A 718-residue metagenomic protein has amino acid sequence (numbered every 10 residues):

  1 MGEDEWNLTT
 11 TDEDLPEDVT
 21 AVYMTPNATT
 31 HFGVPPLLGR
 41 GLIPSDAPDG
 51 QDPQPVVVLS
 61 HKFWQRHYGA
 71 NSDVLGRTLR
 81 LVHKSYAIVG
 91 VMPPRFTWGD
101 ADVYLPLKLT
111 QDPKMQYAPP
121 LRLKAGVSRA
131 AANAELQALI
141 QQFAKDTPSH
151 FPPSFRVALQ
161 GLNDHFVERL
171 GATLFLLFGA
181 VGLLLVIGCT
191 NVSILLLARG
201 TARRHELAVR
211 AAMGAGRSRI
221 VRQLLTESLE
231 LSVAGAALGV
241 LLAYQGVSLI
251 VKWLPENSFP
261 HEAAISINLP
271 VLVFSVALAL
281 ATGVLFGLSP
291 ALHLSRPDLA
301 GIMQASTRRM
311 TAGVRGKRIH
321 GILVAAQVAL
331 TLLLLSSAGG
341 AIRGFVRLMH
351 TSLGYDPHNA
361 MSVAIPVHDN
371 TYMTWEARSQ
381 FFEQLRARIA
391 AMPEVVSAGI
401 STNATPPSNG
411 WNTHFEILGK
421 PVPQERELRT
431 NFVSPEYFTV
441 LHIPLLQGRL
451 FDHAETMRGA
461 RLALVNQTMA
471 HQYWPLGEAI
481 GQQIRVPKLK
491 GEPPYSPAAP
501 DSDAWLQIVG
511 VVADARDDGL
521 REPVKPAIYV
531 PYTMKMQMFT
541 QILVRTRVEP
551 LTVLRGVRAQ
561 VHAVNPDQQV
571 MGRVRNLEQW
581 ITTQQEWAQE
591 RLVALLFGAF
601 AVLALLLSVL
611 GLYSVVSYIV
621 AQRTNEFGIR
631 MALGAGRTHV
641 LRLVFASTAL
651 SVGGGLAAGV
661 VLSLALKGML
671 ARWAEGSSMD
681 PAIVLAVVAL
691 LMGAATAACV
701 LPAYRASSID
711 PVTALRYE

Functional and structural regions predicted by a protein language model:
W6, T20-D46, P53-F175, S248 (+2 more regions): Mid-to-C-terminal secondary-structure elements that act as membrane-proximal/extracytoplasmic interface segments
L15, G50, N133-L183, T201-R204 (+6 more regions): Membrane-helix entry/capping segments
G39, S60, G90, N191 (+8 more regions): Conserved G/P- and acidic residue-centered "switch" motifs that form tight phosphate/ATP-binding loops in soluble
L162-V167, L196-R222, T226, G246-Y372 (+2 more regions): Alpha-helical transmembrane segments of integral membrane proteins
L170-H205, L285, G316-G344, Q589-N625 (+3 more regions): Hydrophobic alpha-helical transmembrane segments of multi-pass inner-membrane transport and secretion
G188-S232, R296-M310, L610-S651, S708-R716: Intracellular coupling helices
S193, L229-I302, G340-R343, A646-S708: Small-residue-rich transmembrane alpha-helices
R521, Q560, P566-A657, A671-R672: C-terminal transmembrane helical bundles of large multi-pass transporters and their helix-start/helix-kink determinants
